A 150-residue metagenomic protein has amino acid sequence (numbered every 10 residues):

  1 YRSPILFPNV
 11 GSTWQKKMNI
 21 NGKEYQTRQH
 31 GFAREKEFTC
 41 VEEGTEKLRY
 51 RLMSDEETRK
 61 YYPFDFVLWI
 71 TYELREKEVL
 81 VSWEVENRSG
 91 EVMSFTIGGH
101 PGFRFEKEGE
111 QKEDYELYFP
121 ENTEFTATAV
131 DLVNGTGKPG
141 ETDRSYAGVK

Functional and structural regions predicted by a protein language model:
Y1, W14, R34-K36, E46 (+4 more regions): A generic structural signal for short beta-strands and their flanking turns/coil linkers
Y1-E24: Acidic-aromatic substrate-binding/catalytic surfaces of carbohydrate-active enzymes
K17, E24, K47, E78-L80 (+1 more regions): Structural motif
K23, H30, M53, E84 (+4 more regions): Surface loops and adjacent helix of pleckstrin homology
K23-E76: Extended, loop-rich substrate-binding clefts of extracytoplasmic carbohydrate-active enzymes
R34-E37, E57-K60, S89-V92, F125-A127 (+1 more regions): A short local loop/turn or secondary-structure capping micro-motif enriched for an aromatic residue
S54-E108: Acidic, contiguous internal or C-terminal segments within carbohydrate-active enzymes that form a structured patch used
G102-F105, G109-K150: Active-site/ligand-binding surface loops and adjacent short beta/alpha elements that line catalytic pockets across
